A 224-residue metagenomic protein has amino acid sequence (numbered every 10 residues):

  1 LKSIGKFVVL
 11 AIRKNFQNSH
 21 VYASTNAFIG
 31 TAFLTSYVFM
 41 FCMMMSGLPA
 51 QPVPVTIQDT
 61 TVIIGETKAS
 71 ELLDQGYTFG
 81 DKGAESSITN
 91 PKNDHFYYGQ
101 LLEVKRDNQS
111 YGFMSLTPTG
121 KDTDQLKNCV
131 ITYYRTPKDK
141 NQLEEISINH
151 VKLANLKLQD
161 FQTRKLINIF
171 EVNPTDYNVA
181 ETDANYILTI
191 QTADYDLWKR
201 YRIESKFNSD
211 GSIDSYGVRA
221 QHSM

Functional and structural regions predicted by a protein language model:
L1-K14: Membrane-embedded alpha-helical segments of integral membrane proteins
A11-K14, H20-I29, L153, K157 (+1 more regions): Low-complexity, repetitive regions of proteins mediating host interaction that are extracellular, surface-exposed
H20-L48: Internal/C-terminal transmembrane anchor helices
S36-C42, K127-Q142: Short, structured interface segments
M44-P54, G83-A84, V179-E181: Long, compositionally biased, intrinsically disordered segments
L48-I63, Q142-K157: Terminal, regulation- and interaction-focused segments at domain boundaries
Q58-E71, F79: Extracytoplasmic Gram-positive cell-surface binding/anchoring modules and repeats
S70-P137, N149-S212, R219-M224: A cross-family detector of function-defining hotspots
